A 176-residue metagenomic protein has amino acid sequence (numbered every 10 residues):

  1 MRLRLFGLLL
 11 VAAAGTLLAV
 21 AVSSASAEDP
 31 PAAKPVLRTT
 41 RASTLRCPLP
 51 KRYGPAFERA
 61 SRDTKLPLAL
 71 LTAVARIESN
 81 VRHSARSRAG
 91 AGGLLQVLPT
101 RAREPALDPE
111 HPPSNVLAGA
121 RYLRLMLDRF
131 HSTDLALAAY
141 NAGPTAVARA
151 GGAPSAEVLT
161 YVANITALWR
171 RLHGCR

Functional and structural regions predicted by a protein language model:
M1-S43, P55: An acidic, Gly/Ser/Thr/Pro-rich helix-cap/linker signature
D29-R176: Catalytic glycan-binding domains that act on GlcNAc-containing polysaccharides
